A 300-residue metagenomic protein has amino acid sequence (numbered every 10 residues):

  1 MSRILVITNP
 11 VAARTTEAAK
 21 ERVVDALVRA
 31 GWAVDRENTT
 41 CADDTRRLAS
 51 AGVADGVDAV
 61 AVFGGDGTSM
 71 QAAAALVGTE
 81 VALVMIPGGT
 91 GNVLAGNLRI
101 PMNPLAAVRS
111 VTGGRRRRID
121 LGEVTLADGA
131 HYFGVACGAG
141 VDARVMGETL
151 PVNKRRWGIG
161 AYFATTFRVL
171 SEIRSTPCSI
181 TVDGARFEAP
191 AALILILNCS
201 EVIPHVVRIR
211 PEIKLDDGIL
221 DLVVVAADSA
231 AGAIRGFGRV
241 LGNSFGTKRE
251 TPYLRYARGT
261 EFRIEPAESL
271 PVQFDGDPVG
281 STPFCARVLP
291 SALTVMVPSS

Functional and structural regions predicted by a protein language model:
M1-V60, M70, L105-A106: ATP/NTP phosphate-donor binding region
I7, R29-A30, T39, V77-A82 (+1 more regions): Catalytic core of DAGKc-family lipid kinases
T45, G67-A72, G91-L94, I119: Short glycine/serine/threonine-rich phosphate/pyrophosphate-binding segments that cradle anionic phosphate groups
A61, V84: Short aromatic-hydrophobic micro-motifs that form the base-stacking/packing surface for donor nucleotide recognition
V62-D66: N-terminal glycine-rich "phosphate-gripper" loop used for MgATP/nucleotide binding and carboxylate activation
G138, D142, L195-P211, P278: Glycine-rich phosphate/pyrophosphate-binding beta-alpha loops
N153-G160, V202-H205, P211-G232: Gly/Ser/Thr-rich active-site loops/lids in small-molecule metabolic enzymes that frequently grip phosphoryl groups
V182-D183, K214, V224-S300: ATP/nucleoside-binding phosphotransfer catalytic cores, i.e., glycine-rich phosphate-binding loops
